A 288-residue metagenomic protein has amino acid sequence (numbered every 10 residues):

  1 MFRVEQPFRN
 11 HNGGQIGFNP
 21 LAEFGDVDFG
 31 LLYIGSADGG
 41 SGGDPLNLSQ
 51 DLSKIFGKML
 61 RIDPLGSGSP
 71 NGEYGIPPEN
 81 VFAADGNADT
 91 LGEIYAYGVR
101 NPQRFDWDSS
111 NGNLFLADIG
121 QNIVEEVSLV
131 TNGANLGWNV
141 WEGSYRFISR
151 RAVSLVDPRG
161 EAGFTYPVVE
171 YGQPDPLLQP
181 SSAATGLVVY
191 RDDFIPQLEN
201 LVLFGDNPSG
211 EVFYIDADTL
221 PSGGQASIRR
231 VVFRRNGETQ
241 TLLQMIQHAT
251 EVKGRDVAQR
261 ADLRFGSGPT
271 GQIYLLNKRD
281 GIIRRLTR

Functional and structural regions predicted by a protein language model:
M1-P20: Asp-box/WD-like beta-propeller blade repeats and closely related beta-sheet repeat scaffolds
L21-F24, D28-D256, R260: Beta-propeller domain segments
L263-R288: Blade-level signature of beta-propeller repeat domains, shared across WD40, Kelch, NHL, RCC1 and BNR/Asp-box propellers
